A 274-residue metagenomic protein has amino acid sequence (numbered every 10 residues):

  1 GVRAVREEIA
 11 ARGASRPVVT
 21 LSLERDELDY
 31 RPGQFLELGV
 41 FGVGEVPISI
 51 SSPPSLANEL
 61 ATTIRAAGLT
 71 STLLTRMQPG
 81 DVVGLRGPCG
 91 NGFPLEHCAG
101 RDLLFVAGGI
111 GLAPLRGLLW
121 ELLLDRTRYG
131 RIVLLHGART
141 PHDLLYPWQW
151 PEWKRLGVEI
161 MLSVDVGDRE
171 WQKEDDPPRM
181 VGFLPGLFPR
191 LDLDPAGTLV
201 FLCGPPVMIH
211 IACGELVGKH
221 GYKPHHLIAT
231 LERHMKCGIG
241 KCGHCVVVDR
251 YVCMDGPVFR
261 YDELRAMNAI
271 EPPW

Functional and structural regions predicted by a protein language model:
G1-D81, A138-T140, D165-V166: Ferredoxin-reductase
G42-E45, G87-G92, E271: Short, charged beta-turn/beta-strand-edge "cap" motif at the junction between a beta-strand and an adjacent loop
L69-K236: FNR/FR-type flavoprotein reductase catalytic core
V207, E232-P257: Local cysteine-cluster metal-coordination motifs and their immediate loop/turn environment, predominantly Fe-S cluster
G243, V248, F259-W274: Short Fe-S-cluster ligation motifs
